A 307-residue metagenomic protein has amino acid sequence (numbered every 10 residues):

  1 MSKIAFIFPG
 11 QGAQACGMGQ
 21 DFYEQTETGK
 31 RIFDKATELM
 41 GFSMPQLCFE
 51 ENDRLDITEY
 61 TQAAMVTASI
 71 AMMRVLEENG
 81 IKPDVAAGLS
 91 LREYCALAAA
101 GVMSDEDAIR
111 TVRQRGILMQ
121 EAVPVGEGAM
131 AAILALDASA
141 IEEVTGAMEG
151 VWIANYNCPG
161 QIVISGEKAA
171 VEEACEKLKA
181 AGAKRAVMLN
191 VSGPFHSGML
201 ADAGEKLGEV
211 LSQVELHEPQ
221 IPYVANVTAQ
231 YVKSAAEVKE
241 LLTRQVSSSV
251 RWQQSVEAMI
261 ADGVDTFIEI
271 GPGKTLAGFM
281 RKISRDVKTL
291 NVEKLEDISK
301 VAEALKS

Functional and structural regions predicted by a protein language model:
S2-A140, L189, T266-E296: FabD-like malonyl-/acyl-CoA
Q11-A13, M40, A100-S247: Alpha/beta catalytic cores of group-transfer enzymes, especially the acyltransferase/condensing modules of polyketide
Y23-E24, M148, K179-A181, K282-R285 (+1 more regions): Short, solvent-exposed amphipathic alpha-helical segments in soluble enzyme and RNA/protein-processing domains
E77, K179, I260-G263: Non-catalytic positions within long, well-ordered alpha-helices that form the structural scaffold/packing of enzyme
T228, K288-S307: Short, flexible loop segments at boundaries between secondary-structure elements
S247-V264: A short, acidic, amphipathic alpha-helical segment used as a generic capping/interface helix at domain edges
